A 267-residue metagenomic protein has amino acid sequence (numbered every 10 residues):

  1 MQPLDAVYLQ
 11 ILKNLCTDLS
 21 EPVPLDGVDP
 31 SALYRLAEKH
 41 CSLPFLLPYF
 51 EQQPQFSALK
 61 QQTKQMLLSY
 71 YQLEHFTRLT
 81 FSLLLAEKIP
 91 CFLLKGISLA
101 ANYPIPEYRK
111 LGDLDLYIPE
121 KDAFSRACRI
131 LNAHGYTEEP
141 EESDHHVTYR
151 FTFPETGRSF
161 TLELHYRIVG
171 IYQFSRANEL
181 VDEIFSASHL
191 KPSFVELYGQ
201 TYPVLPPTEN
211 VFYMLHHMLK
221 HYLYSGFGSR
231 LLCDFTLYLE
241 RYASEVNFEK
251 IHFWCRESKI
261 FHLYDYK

Functional and structural regions predicted by a protein language model:
M1-G112, I118-K267: Conserved NTP-donor binding/palm subdomain of two-metal-ion nucleotidyltransferases/polymerases, i.e., the charged
